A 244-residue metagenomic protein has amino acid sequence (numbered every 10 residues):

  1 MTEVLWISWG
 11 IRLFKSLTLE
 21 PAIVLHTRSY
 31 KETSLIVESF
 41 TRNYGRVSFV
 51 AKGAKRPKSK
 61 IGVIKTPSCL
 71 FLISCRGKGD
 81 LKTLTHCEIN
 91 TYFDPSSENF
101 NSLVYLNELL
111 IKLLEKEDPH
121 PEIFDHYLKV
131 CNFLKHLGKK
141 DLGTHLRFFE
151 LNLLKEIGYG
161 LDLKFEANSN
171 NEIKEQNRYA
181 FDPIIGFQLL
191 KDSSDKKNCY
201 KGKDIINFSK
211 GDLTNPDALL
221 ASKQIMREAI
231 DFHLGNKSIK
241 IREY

Functional and structural regions predicted by a protein language model:
E3-L35, F40-Y244: Non-catalytic alpha-helical scaffolds and adjoining flexible linkers that form interface surfaces for assembly
